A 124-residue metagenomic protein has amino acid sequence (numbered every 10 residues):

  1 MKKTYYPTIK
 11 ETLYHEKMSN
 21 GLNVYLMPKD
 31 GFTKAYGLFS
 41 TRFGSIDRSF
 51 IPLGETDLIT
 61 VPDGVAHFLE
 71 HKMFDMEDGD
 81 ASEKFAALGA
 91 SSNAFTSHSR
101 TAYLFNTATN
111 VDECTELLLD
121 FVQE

Functional and structural regions predicted by a protein language model:
M1-A35: N- or domain-start disorder-to-order transition segments that initiate the globular core
Y36-E113: M16/MPP (pitrilysin/insulinase) zinc-metallopeptidase core fold and M16-derived inactive scaffolds
C114-L118: Charge-rich, low-aromatic oligomerization/scaffolding segments with amphipathic character
D120-E124: A common structural junction motif
